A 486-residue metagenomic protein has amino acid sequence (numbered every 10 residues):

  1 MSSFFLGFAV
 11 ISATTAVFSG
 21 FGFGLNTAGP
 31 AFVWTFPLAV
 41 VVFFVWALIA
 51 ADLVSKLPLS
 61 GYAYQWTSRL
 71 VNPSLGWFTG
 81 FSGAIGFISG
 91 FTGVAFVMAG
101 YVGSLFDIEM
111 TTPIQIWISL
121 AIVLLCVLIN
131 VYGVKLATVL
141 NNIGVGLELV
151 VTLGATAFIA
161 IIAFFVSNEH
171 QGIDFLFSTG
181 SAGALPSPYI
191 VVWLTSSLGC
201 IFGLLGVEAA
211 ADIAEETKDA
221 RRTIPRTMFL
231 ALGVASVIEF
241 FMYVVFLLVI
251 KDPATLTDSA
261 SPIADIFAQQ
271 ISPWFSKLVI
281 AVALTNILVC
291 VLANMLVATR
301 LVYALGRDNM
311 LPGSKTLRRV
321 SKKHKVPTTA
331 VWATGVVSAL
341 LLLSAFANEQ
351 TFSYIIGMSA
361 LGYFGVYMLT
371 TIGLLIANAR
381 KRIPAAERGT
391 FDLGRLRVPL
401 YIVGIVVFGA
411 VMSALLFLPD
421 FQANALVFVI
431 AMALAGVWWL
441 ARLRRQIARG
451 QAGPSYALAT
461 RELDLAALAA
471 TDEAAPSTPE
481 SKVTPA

Functional and structural regions predicted by a protein language model:
T15-I114, I118, A231-V237, V366 (+1 more regions): Extracellular loop-to-transmembrane helix junctions
G22-V33, G100, S104-Q115, K135-V145 (+5 more regions): Transmembrane helix-loop boundary segments of multi-pass membrane transporters
V33, E109-I114, G146-K277: Helix-loop-helix junctions that connect adjacent transmembrane segments in multi-pass membrane transporters
L59, S82-V97, L204-T217, P273-G313 (+3 more regions): Membrane-helix boundary/coupling elements in multi-pass transport proteins
Q65-W66, N72, G103-E109, T179-A184 (+2 more regions): TM-loop-TM module centered on a large, flexible mid-protein loop between adjacent transmembrane helices in multi-pass
S68, A95-I118, V151, A211-R222 (+4 more regions): Helix-loop-helix connectors at the membrane interface of multi-pass transporters/channels
I114-I173, L205, M228-L232, I356-L369 (+2 more regions): Membrane-interface loop-to-helix entry segments
T371-P399, D420-A486: Terminal cytosolic tails of multi-pass membrane transporters, especially the segment immediately following the final
